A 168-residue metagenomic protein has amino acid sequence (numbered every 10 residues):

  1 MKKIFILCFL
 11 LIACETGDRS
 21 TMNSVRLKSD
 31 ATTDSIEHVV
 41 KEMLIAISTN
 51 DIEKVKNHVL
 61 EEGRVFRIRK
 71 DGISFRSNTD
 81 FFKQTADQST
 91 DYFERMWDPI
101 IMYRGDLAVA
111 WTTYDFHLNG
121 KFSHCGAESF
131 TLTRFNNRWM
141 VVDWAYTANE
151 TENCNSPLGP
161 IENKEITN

Functional and structural regions predicted by a protein language model:
K3-I12: Sec-dependent N-terminal signal peptides
E15-E53, N57, I161-N163: Short, low-complexity N-terminal intrinsically disordered segments enriched in polar/charged residues
R19-S20, A127-N155: Short beta-strand edge/turn micro-motifs at domain boundaries
E37-H38, K56-E94: Short solvent-exposed beta->alpha transition segments
M43, V55-K56, G63, A110 (+1 more regions): Hydrophobic pocket/interface hotspot
V59, R69-D71, T112-F116, E128 (+1 more regions): A mature extracytoplasmic/lumenal domain signature
S77-S123: Surface-exposed, charged secondary-structure patches
E150-N168: Short, low-complexity, Pro/Ser/Thr/Gly-rich segments in the mature regions of secreted, periplasmic
